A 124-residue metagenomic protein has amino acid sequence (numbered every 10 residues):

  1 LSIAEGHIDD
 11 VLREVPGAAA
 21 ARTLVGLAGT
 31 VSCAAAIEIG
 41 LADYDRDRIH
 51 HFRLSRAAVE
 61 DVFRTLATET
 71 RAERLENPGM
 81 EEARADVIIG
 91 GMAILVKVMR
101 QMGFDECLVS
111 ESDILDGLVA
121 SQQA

Functional and structural regions predicted by a protein language model:
L1-A124: Helical "lid/coupling" subdomains associated with nucleotide-phosphate turnover
